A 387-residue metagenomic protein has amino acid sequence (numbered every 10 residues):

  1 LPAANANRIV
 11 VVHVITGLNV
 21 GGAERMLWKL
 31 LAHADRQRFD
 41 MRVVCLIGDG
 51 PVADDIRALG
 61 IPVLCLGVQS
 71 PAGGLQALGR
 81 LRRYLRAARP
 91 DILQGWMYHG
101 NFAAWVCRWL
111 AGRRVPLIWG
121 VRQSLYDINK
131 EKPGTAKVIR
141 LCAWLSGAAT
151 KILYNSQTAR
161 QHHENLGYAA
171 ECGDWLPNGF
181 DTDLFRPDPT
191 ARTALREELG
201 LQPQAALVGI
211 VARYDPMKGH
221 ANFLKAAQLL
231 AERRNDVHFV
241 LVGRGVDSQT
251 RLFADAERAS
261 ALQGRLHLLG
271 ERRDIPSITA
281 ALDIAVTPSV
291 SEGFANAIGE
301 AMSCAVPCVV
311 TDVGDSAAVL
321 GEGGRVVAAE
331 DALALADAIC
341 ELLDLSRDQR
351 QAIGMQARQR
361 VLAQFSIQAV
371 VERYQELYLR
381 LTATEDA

Functional and structural regions predicted by a protein language model:
G21-A32, A206, I210-L229, F239 (+1 more regions): A conserved mid-protein helix/loop that constitutes part of the nucleotide-sugar donor-binding site
C45, P307-V310: Short hydrophobic beta-strand element within catalytic cores of glycosyltransferases and related nucleotide-activated
A72-G79, V115-I118, L125-A148, Q161 (+1 more regions): Nucleotide-sugar donor phosphate/pyrophosphate-binding loop at the beta->alpha transition of glycosyltransferases
G95-A103, V121: Short His-centered aromatic/hydrophobic patch
G147-W175, F180-L184: A short, active-site helix/loop in glycosyltransferases that binds the activated sugar's phosphate group
L252-G270: Nucleotide-activated donor-binding/catalytic signature segment of Leloir-type glycosyltransferases, i.e., the conserved
E271, V290: Aromatic "clamp/platform" in nucleotide-sugar-dependent glycosyltransferases that forms part of the donor/acceptor
E322-A332, E341-R347: Conserved acidic donor-binding segment of nucleotide-sugar-dependent glycosyltransferases
